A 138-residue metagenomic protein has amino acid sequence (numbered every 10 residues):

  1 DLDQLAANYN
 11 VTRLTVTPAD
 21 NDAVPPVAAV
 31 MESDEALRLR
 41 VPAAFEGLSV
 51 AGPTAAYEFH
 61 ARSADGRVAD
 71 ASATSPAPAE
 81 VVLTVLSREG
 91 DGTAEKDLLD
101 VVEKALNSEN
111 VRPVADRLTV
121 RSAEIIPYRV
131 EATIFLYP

Functional and structural regions predicted by a protein language model:
D1-S63: N-terminal polar alpha-helical/low-complexity "assembly arms" that mediate subunit docking, oligomerization
E46-P138: Carbohydrate-recognition loop of C-type lectin domains
